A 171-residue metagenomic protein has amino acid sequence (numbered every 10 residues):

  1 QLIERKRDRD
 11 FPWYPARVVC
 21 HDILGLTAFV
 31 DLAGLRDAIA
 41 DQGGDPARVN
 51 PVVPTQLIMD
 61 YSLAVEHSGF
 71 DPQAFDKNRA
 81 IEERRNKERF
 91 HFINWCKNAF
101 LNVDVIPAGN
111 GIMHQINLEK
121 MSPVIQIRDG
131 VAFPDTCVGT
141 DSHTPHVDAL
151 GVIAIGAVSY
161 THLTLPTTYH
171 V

Functional and structural regions predicted by a protein language model:
Q1-Q73: N-terminal amphipathic, basic-rich helices that act as targeting or association modules
E4, S68-F70, F75-I127: Flexible inter-domain linker/hinge segments
W13-A16, G44, P51-T55, K87 (+5 more regions): Short coil/turn connectors at secondary-structure junctions
I23-D31, D135-V158: Conserved phosphate/anionic-ligand binding catalytic regions in large, soluble enzymes, centered on
G34-Q42, M121-V124, R128, A149 (+1 more regions): Generic, well-ordered alpha-helical scaffold segments in large soluble proteins
L118-H143: Short, hydrophobic/aliphatic alpha-helical segments
T161-T167: Conserved small/polar residues in nucleotide/adenosyl-binding loops
